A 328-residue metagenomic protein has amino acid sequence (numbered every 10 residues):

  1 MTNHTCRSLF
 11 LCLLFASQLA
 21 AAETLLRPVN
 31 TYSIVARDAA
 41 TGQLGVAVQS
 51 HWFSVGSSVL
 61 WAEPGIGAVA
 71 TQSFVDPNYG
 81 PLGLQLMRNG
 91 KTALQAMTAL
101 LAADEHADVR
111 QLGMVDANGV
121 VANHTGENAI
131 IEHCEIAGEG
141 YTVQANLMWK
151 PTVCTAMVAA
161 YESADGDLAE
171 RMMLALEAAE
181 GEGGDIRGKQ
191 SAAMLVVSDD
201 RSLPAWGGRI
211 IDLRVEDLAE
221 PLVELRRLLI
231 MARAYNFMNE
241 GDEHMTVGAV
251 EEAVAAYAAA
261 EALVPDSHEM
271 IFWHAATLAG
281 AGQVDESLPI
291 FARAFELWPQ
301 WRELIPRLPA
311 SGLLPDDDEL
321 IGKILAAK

Functional and structural regions predicted by a protein language model:
A22-R187, M194, E216-A249, A262: Alpha/propeptide regions of enzymes that mature by internal proteolysis
N239, W273, R307-L308: Canonical tetratricopeptide repeat
T246, G280-A281, L314: Register position in tetratricopeptide repeats
P265, P299-Q300: Short coil turns that delineate tetratricopeptide repeat
M270, L304-I305: TPR alpha-solenoid repeat register
